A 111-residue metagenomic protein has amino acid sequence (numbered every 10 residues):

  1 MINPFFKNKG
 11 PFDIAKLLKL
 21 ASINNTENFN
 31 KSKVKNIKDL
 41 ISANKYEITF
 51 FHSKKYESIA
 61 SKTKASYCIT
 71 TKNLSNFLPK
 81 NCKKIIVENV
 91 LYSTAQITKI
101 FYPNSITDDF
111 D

Functional and structural regions predicted by a protein language model:
M1-D111: Terminal amphipathic alpha-helical/low-complexity segments used for targeting or macromolecular assembly
